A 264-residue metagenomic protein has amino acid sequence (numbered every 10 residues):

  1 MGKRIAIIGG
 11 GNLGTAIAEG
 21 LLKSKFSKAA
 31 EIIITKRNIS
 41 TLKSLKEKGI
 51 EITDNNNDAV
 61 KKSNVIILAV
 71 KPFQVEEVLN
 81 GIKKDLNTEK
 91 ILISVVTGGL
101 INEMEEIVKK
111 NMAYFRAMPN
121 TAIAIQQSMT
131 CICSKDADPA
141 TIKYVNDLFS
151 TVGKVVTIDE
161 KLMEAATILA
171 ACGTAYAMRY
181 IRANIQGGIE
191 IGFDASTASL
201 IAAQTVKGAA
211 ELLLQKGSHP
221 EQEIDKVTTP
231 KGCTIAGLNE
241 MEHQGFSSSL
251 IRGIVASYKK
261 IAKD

Functional and structural regions predicted by a protein language model:
M1-D54, D58-K61, Q127-S128, I189-E190: NAD(P)+-binding Rossmann beta1-loop-alpha1 motif at the extreme N-terminus of oxidoreductases
I5, Y114, M163-I168, P220-D225: Short pre-catalytic strand/loop immediately N-terminal to key active-site residues, enriched for Gly-Thr
K28-E31, T88-K90, S196: Short acidic capping loops at alpha-helix termini that bridge into adjacent secondary structure
I32, A59, V75, D194-I201 (+2 more regions): Small-residue helix-packing motif on alpha-helices
I39, L45-K48, N56-I132: Rossmann-like NAD(P)(H) cofactor-binding subdomain of soluble oxidoreductases
E103-A113, M129-A165, M178-Q215, K260: Internal alpha-helical scaffold of NAD(P)-dependent oxidoreductase catalytic cores
A203-D264: NAD(P)-dependent Rossmann-like dehydrogenase/reductase catalytic/cofactor-binding core
